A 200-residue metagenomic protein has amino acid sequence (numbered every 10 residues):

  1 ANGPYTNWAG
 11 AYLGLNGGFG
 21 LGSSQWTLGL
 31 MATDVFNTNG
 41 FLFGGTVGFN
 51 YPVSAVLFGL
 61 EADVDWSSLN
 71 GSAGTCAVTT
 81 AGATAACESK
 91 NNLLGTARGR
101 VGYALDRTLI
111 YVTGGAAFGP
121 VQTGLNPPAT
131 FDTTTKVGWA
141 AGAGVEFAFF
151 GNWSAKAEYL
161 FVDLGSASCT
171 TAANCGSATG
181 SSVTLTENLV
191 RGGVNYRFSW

Functional and structural regions predicted by a protein language model:
A1-W200: Gram-negative outer-membrane beta-barrel domains
